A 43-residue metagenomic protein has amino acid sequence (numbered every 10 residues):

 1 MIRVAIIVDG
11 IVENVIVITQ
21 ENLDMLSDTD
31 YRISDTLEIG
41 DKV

Functional and structural regions predicted by a protein language model:
M1-V43: Interaction-interface detector
